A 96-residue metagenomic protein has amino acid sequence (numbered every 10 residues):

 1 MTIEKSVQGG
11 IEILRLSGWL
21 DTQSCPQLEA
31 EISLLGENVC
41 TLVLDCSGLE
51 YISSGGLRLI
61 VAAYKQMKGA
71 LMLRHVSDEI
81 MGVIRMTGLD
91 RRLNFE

Functional and structural regions predicted by a protein language model:
M1-R15: Short beta-strand/loop segment at the start of cytosolic alpha/beta domains
L20-R92: Amphipathic alpha-helical interaction surfaces in cytosolic regulatory modules
N94-E96: Short acidic-hydrophobic, aromatic-tinged amphipathic segments that line or gate anion-handling sites
